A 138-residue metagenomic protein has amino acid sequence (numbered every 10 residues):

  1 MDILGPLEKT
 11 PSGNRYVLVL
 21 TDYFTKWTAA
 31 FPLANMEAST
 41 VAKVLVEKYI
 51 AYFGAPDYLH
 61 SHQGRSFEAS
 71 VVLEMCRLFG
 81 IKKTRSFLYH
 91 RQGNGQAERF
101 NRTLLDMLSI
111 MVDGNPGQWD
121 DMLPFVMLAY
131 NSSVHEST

Functional and structural regions predicted by a protein language model:
M1-T138: Integrase module of LTR retroelements
